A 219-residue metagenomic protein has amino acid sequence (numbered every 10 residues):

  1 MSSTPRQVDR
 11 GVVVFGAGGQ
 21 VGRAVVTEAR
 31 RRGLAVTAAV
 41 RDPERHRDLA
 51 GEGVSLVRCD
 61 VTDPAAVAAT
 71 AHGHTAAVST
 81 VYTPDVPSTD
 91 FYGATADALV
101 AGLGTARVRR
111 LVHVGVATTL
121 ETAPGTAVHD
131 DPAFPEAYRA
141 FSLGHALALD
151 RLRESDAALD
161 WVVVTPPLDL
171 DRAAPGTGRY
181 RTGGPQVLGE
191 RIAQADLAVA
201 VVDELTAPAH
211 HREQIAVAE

Functional and structural regions predicted by a protein language model:
R10-R32: N-terminal Rossmann NAD(P)H-binding glycine-rich loop of SDR-like oxidoreductase domains
A39-E44, D60-V61: N-terminal Rossmann-fold cofactor-binding loop
S55-H74: Conserved Rossmann-fold cofactor-binding substructure of NAD(P)-dependent oxidoreductases
A71, T75-V78, V112: N-terminal Rossmann-like NAD(P) cofactor-binding module of classical short-chain dehydrogenase/reductase
P84-L111, L147: NAD(P)-cofactor binding segment of oxidoreductase domains
E121, A157, A173-G178, E204-E213: Glycine/proline-rich active-site loop of Rossmann-fold NAD(P)-dependent oxidoreductases
G144, E190-V202: Substrate-positioning beta->alpha
D150-R172: Conserved beta-loop-beta element that borders a ligand/cofactor-binding pocket
